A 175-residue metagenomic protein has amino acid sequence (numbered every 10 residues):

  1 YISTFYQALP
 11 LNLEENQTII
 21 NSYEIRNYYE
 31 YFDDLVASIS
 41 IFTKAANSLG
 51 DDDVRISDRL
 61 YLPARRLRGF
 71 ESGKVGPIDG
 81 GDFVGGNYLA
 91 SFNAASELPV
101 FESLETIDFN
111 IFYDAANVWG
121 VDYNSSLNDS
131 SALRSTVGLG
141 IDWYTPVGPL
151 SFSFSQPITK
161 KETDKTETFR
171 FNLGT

Functional and structural regions predicted by a protein language model:
Y1-T106, I111-V121, T163, F171: C-terminal outer-membrane beta-barrel translocator/porin domains of Gram-negative envelope proteins and their
I39, S135-L139, L150: One face of beta-strands
G81, D122-R134: Outer-membrane beta-barrel domain signature, especially the mid-to-C-terminal portions of large Gram-negative OMP
I107-F112, P149-S155: Conserved active-site loop/cleft motifs that coordinate metal ions or position small ligands
D129-T145: Strand-loop-strand
I141-G148, T166-T175: Outer-membrane beta-barrel "beta-signal"
Q156-K160: A short, acidic, flexible beta-alpha connecting loop/helix-capping segment that sits on the rim of active
